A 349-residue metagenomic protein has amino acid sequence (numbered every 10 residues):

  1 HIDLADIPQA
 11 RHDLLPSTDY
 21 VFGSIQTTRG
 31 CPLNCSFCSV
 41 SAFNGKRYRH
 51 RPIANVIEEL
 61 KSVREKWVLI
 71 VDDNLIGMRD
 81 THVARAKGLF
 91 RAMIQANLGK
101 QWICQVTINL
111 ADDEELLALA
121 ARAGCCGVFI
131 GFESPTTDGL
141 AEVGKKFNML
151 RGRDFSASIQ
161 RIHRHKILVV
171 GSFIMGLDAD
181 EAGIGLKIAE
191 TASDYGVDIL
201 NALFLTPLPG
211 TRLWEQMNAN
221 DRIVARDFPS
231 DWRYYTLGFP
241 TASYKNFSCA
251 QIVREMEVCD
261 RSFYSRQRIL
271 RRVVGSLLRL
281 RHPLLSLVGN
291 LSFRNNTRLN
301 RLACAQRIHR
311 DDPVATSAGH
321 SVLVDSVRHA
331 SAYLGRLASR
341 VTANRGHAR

Functional and structural regions predicted by a protein language model:
H1-L4: A charged, well-structured terminal subsegment
I7-V170, L177, A182-E190: Radical SAM [4Fe-4S] cluster-binding motif and immediate context
L33, M78-T81, D138-G144, M175-G183 (+2 more regions): Flexible glycine/acidic-rich beta-alpha junction loops that bind and position SAM and/or redox cofactors in anaerobic
K46-R47, N220, Q267: Membrane-interface elements of multi-pass transporters and channels
K100-Q101, V170, D198-L203, L270-R271: Acidic/polar loop patches that form or flank catalytic/metal-binding clefts of enzymes that bind anionic ligands
R212, A225-R349: Radical SAM enzyme core and accessory elements
